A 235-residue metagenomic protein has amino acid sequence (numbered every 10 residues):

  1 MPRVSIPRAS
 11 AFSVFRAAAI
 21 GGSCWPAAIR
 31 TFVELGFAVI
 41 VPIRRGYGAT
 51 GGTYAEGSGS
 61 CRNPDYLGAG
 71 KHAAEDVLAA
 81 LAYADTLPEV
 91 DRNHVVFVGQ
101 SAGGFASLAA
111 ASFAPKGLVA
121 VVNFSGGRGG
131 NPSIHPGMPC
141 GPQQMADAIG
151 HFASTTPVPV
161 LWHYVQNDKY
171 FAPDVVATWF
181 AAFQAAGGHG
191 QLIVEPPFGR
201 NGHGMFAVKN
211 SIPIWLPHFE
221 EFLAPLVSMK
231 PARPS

Functional and structural regions predicted by a protein language model:
P7-A17: Short beta-strand element of the alpha/beta-hydrolase
R16-I20, S101: Active-site glycine-rich loops that stabilize anionic/oxyanionic intermediates across multiple enzyme folds
I20-I29, R44, D174-V175: The serine-hydrolase catalytic nucleophile loop
V33-Y54, S58: Conserved alpha/beta-hydrolase
S60-P88: Alpha/beta-hydrolase active-site loop
E89-S101: Alpha/beta-hydrolase fold nucleophile elbow
A120, G126-A186, Q191: The feature captures the conserved acid-bearing segment of alpha/beta-hydrolase catalytic domains
A186-S235: C-terminal catalytic histidine-bearing segment of alpha/beta-hydrolase fold enzymes
